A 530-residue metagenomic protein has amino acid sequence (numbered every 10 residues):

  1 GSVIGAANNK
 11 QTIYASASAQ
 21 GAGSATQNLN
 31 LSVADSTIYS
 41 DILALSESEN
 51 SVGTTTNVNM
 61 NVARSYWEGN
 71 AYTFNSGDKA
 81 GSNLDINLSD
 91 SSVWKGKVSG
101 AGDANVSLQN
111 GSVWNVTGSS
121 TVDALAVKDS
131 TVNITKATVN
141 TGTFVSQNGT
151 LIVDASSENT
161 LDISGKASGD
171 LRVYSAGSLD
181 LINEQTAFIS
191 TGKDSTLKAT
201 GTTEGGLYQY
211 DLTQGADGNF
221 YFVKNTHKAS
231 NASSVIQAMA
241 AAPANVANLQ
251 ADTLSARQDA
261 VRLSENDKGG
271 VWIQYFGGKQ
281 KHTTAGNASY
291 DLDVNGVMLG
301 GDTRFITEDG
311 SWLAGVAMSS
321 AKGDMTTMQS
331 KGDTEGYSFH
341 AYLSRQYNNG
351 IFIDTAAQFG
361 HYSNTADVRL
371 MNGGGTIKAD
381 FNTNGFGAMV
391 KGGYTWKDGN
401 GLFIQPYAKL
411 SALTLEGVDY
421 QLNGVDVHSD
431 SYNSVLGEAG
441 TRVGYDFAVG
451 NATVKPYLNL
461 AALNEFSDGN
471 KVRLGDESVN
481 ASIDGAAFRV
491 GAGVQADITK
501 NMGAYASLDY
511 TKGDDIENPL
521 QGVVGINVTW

Functional and structural regions predicted by a protein language model:
I38, W67, W94, T307-A314 (+4 more regions): Repeated loop/turn-to-beta-strand initiation elements of outer-membrane beta-barrel proteins
Y39, S51-V223: Extracellular beta-solenoid/beta-roll
F74, F276-G278, A317-G323, Q346 (+7 more regions): Outer-membrane beta-barrel pore domains and translocons
S164, V261-L263, D293, G300-I306 (+9 more regions): Transmembrane beta-barrel domains of outer membrane proteins
T226-N400, D509, D514: Outer membrane beta-barrel translocator domains of Type V secretion systems
V235, M239, A285-L292, M328-E335 (+3 more regions): Solvent-exposed, glycine/polar-rich loop segments of beta-barrel outer-membrane systems
V271-I273, W312-V316, A341, I351-A357 (+7 more regions): Transmembrane beta-strands of outer-membrane beta-barrel proteins
D398, T414, N423-W530: Outer membrane beta-barrel transmembrane domains
